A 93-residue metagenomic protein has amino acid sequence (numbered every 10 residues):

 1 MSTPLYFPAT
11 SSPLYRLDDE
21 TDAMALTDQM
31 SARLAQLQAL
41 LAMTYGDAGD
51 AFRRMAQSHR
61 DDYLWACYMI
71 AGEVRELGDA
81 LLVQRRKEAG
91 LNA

Functional and structural regions predicted by a protein language model:
M1-A93: Sequence/structural signature of long amphipathic alpha-helices that form protein-protein interaction faces
